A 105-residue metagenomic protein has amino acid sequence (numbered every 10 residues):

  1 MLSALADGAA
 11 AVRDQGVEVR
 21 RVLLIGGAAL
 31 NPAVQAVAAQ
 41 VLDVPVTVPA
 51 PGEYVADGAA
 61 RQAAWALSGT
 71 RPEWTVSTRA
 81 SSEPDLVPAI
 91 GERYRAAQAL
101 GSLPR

Functional and structural regions predicted by a protein language model:
M1-R105: Glycine/Thr-rich phosphate-binding loops that ligate phosphate moieties of nucleotide and other phosphorylated ligands
